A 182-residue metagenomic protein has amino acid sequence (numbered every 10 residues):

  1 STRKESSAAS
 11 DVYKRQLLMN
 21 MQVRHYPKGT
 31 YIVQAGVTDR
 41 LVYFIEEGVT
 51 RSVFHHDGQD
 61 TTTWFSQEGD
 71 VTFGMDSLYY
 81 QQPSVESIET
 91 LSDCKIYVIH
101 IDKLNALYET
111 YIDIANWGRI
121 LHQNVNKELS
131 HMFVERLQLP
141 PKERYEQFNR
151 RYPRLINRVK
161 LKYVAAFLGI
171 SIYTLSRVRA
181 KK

Functional and structural regions predicted by a protein language model:
T2-A9, Y13: Single conserved hydrophobic/aromatic residue that forms the stacking wall/gate of nucleotide- or nucleobase-binding
P27, E46, Q67, S92: A cytosolic small-molecule/anion-sensing beta-strand core signal
I32-V37: Short phosphate-coordinating micro-motif centered on Lys-Gly-acidic
R40, F44-R51, E68-G69: Glycine- and acidic-residue-biased ligand/ion/polar-headgroup-sensing regions
G58-T72: Short acidic-glycine-tyrosine-enriched beta hairpin
D60, Y79-I99, D113: Ligand-binding loop in jelly-roll beta-barrel domains
S84, K103-P140, R144: A small-molecule sensor/coupling module
L139-K182: Phosphate-/nucleic-acid-contacting segments
